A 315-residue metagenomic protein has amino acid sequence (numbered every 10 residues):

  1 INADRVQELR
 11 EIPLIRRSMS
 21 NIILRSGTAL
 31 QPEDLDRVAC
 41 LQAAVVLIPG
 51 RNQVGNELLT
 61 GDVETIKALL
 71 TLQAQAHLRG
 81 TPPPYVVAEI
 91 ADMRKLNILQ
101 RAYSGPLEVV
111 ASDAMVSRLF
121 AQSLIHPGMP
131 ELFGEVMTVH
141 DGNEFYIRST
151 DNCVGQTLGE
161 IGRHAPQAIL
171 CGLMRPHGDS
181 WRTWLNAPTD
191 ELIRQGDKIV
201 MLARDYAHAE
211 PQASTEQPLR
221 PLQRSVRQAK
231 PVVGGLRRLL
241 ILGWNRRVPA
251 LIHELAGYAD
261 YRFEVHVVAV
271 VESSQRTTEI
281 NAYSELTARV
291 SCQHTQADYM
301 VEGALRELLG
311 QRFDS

Functional and structural regions predicted by a protein language model:
I1-S315: Cytosolic regulatory regions of ion transport systems
